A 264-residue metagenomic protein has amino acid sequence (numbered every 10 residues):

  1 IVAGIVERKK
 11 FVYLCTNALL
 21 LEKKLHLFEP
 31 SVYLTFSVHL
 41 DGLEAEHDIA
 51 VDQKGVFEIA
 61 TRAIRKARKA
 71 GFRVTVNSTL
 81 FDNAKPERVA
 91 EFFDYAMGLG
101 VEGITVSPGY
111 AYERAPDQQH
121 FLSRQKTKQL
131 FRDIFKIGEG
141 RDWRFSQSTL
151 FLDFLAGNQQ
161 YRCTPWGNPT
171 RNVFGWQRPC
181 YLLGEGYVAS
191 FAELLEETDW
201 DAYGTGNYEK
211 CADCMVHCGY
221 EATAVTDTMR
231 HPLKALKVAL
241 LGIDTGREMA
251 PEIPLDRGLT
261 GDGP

Functional and structural regions predicted by a protein language model:
I1-T35, A235, L241, R247 (+1 more regions): Conserved alpha-helical substructure of the radical SAM core
V2, V6-F11, P30-F174, R178 (+3 more regions): Radical SAM enzyme [4Fe-4S]-AdoMet core and its adjacent flexible, acidic and glycine-rich loops/tails across
A18-L19, L40-E44, P232-K234: Short, acidic/turn-prone active-site loops that include or flank metal/cofactor- and phosphate-binding residues
L21, D82-K85, Y187: Alpha-helix N-cap/loop-to-helix initiation residues
L21-H26, A156, T198-D201: A generic local structural motif
F28, Q160-Y161, A202-G206: Short secondary-structure boundary/capping segments
Q177-P264: Flexible mid-to-C-terminal extensions adjoining Fe-S/redox cofactors in radical SAM and related proteins
